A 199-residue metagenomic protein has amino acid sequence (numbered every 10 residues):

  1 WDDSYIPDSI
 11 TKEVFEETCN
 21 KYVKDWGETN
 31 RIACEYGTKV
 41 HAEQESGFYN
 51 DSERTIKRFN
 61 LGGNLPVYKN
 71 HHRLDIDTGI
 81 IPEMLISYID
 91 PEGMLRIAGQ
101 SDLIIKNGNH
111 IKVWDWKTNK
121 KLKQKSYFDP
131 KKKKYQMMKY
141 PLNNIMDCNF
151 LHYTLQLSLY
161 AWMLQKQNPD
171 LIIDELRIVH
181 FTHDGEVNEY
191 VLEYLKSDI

Functional and structural regions predicted by a protein language model:
W1-D8, I56-F59, M137, I173 (+1 more regions): Hydrophobic transmembrane signal anchors and adjacent membrane-proximal interface regions, especially in viral
W1-I32, Y36: C-terminal, charged and often intrinsically disordered regions of DNA end-processing helicases and nucleases
I6-P7, K12, E45, Y68 (+2 more regions): A generic signature of intrinsically disordered, low-complexity regions enriched in glycine/proline and charged/polar
Y22-L142: Catalytic cores of nuclease domains that cleave nucleic-acid phosphodiester backbones
K133-Y140, N144-I199: Metal-dependent nuclease catalytic regions and adjoining charged, substrate-binding loops involved in nucleic-acid end
